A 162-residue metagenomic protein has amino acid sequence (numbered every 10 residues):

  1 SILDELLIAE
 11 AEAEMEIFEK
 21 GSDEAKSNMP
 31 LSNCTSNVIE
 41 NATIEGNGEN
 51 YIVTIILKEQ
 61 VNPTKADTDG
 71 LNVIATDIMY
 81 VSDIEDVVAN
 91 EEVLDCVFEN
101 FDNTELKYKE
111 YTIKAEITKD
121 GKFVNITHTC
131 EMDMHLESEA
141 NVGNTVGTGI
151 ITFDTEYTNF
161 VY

Functional and structural regions predicted by a protein language model:
S1-Y162: Subset-of-secretome marker
